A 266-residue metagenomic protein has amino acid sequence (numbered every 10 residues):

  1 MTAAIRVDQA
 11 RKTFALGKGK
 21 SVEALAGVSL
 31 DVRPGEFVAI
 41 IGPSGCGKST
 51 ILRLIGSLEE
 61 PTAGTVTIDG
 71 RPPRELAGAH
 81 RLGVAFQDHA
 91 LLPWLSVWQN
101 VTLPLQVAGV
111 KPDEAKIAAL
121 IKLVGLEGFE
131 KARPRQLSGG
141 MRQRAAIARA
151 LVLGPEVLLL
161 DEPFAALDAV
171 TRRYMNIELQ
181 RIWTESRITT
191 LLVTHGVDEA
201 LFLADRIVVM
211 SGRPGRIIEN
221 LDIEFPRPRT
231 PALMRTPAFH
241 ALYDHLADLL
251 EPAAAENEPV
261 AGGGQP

Functional and structural regions predicted by a protein language model:
K18, R71-F86, V107, E114 (+2 more regions): ABC ATPase NBD coupling module
I41-P43: The feature captures the beta-strand-to-loop junction immediately N-terminal to the Walker
G56: Helix-to-loop junction immediately C-terminal to a conserved catalytic motif
L95-L103: Short coil-to-helix segment of the ABC ATPase nucleotide-binding domain corresponding to the Q-loop/switch region
K111-F129, R181: Conserved ABC ATPase "signature" region
R133-L137, M141: Conserved ABC ATPase signature
V152-E156: A short, proline-enriched helix->beta-strand linker immediately N-terminal to the Walker B motif in ABC-type P-loop
